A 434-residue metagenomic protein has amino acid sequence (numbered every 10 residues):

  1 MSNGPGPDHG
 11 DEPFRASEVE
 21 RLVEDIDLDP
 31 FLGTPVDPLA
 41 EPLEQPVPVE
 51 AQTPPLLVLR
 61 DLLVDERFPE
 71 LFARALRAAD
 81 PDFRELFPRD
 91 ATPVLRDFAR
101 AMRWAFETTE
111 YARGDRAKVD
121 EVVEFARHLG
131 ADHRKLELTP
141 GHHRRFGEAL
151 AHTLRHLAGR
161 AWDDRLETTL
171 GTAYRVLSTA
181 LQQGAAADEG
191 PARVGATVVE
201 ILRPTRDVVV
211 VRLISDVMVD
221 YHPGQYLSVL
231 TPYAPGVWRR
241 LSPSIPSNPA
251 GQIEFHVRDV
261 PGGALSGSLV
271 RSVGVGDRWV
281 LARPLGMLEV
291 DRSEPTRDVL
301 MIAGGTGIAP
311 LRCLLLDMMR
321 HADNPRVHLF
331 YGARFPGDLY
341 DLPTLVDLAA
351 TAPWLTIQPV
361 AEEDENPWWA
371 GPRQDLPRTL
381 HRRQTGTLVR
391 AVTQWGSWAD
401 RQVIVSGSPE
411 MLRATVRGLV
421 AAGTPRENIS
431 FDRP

Functional and structural regions predicted by a protein language model:
M1-V194: Core of compact, soluble alpha-helical bundle domains
S2-P48, L59-L62, Y331-P434: Reductase modules of NAD(P)H-dependent flavoproteins
G190-R278, A333-R334, V360-E363: Ferredoxin-reductase
G224, G307, S408: Short, conserved phosphate/pyrophosphate- and ester-handling motifs at nucleotide-, phospho-/glycolipid
P232-G236, R283-L288: Short, charged beta-turn/beta-strand-edge "cap" motif at the junction between a beta-strand and an adjacent loop
V273-V275, R283-P284, V290-I302, L311 (+2 more regions): Long, internal scaffold/assembly segments composed of regular secondary structure
D298-L300, H328, Q402: Structural motif
M301-I302, T306-A322: Phosphate-binding glycine-rich loops and their immediate beta-loop-alpha structural context
